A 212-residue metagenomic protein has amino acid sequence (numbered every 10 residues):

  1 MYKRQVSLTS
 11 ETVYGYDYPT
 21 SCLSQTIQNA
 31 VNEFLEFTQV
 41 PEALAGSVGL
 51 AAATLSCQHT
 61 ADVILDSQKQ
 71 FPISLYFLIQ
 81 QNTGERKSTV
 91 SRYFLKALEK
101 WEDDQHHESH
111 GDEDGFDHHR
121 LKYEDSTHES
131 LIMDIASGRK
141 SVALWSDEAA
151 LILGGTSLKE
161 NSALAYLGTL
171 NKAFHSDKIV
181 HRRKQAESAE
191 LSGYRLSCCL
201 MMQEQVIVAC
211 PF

Functional and structural regions predicted by a protein language model:
K3-F212: Phosphate-handling catalytic cores of nucleic-acid transaction enzymes
